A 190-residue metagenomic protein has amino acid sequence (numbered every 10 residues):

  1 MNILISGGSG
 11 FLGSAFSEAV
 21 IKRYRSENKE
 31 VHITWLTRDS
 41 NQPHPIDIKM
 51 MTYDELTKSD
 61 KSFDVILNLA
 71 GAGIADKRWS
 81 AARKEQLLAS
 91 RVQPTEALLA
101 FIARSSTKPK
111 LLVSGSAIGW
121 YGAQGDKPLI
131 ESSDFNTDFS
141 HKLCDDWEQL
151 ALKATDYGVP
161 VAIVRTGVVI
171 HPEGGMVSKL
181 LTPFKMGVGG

Functional and structural regions predicted by a protein language model:
I3-Y24: N-terminal Rossmann NAD(P)H-binding glycine-rich loop of SDR-like oxidoreductase domains
S6, L36, I66-A70, L112-I118 (+1 more regions): SDR active-site strand-loop-helix element
K29-R38: Conserved glycine-rich Rossmann-like NAD(P)H-binding loop of the short-chain dehydrogenase/reductase
N41-A97: NAD(P)H-binding glycine-rich loop region in Rossmannoid oxidoreductase-like domains and their noncatalytic homologs
D76-A82, A123-D126, G175: Conserved catalytic-core motifs of eukaryotic protein kinase domains, centered on the activation segment
A89, G125-I163: Catalytic helix-loop patch of NAD(P)-dependent Rossmann-fold dehydrogenases
E96-D138: Conserved Rossmann-fold NAD(P)-dependent oxidoreductase catalytic core, especially the SDR/UDP-sugar
T155, A162-I163, G167-G190: NAD(P)-dependent short-chain dehydrogenase/reductase
